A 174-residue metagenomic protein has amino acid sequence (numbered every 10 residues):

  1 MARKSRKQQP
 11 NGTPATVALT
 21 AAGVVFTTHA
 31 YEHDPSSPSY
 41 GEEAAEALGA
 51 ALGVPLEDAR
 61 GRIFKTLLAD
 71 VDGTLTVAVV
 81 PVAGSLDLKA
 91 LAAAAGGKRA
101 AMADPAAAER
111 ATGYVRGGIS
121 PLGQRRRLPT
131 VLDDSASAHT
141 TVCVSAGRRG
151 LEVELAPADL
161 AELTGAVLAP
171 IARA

Functional and structural regions predicted by a protein language model:
M1-A174: Extended, low-hydrophobicity, polar/charged segments
